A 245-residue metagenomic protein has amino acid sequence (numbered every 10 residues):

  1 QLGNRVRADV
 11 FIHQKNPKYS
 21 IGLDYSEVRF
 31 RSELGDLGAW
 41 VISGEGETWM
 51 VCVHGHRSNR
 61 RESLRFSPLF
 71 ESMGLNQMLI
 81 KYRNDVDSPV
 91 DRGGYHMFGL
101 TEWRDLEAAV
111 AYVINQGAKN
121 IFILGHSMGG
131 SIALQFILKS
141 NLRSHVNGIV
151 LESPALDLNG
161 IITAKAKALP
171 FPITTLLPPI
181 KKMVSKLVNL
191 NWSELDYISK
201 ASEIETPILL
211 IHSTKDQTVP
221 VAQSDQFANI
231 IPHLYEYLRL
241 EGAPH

Functional and structural regions predicted by a protein language model:
G3-E45: N-terminal cap/lid segment of alpha/beta-hydrolase-fold proteins
M73-V90: Conserved alpha/beta-hydrolase
N84, L240-H245: Histidine-bearing beta->alpha loop at or near hydrolase active sites
Y95-Q116: Alpha/beta-hydrolase active-site loop
G125-G129, A133: Gly/Ala-rich beta-loop-alpha elbow adjacent to hydrolase catalytic centers
Q135-N191: Hydrolase active-site cap/lid region
E203-E205, L210-H212, D216: Short beta-strand/loop motif that positions the catalytic acidic residue of the alpha/beta-hydrolase fold
T206, P220-N229: Short alpha-helix in the alpha/beta-hydrolase fold that links the catalytic acid
